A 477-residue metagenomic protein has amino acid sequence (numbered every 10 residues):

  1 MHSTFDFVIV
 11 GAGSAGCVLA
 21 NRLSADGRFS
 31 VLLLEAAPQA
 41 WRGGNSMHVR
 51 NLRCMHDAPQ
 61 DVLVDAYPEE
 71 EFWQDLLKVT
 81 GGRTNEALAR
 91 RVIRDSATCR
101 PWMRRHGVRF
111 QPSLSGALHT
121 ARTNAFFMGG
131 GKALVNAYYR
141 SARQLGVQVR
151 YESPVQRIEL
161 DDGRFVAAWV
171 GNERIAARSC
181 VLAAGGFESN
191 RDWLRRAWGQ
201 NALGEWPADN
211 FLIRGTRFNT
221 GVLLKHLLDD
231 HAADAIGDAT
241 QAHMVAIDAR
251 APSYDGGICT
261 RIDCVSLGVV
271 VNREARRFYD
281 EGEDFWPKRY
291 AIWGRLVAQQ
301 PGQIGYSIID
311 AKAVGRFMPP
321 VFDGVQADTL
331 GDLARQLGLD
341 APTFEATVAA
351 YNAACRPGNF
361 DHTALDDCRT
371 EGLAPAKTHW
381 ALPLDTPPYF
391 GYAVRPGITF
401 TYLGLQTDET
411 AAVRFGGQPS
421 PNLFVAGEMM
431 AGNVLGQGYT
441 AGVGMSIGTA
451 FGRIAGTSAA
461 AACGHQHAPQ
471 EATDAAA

Functional and structural regions predicted by a protein language model:
H2-A15, L32: Beta1/beta-strand and adjacent pyrophosphate-binding region of the FAD-binding site in flavoprotein oxidoreductases
H2-F5, W169-S179, P419-S420: Core beta-strand elements of the Rossmann-like FAD/NAD(P) dinucleotide-binding domain in flavoenzyme oxidoreductases
S24-S46: Glycine-rich FAD pyrophosphate-binding loop
Q39-Q148, W193-R196, V270-R277, E283 (+2 more regions): Conserved N-terminal/central alpha/beta ligand/cofactor-binding core
F126-R178, L224-L228: Helical element adjacent to the flavin cofactor pocket in flavoenzyme catalytic cores
R157, T343-Q437: A glycine-rich dinucleotide-binding beta-alpha-beta segment and adjacent secondary-structure elements that constitute
R174-I247, I454, S458: Glycine-rich loop(s) and the adjacent beta-strand/alpha-helix scaffold that form part
T220, L224-T343, A353: An anion/pyrophosphate-binding glycine-rich loop and adjacent beta-alpha core in soluble alpha-beta enzymes
